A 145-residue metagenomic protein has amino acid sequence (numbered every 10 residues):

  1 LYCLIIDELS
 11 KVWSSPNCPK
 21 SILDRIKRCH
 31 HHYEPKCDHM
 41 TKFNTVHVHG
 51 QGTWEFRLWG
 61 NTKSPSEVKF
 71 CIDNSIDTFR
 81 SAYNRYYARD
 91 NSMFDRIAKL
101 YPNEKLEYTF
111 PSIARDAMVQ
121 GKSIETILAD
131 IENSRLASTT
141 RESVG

Functional and structural regions predicted by a protein language model:
L1-G145: C-terminal accessory/tail domains of diverse enzymes
